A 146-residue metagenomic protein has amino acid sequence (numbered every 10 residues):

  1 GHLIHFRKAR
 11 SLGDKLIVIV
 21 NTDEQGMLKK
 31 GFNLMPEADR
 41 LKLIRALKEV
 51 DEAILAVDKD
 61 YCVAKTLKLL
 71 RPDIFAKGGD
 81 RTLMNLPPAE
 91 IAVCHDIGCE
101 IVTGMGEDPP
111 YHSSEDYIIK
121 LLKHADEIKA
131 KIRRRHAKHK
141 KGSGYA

Functional and structural regions predicted by a protein language model:
G1-A146: Nucleotidyltransferase catalytic core that binds NTPs
